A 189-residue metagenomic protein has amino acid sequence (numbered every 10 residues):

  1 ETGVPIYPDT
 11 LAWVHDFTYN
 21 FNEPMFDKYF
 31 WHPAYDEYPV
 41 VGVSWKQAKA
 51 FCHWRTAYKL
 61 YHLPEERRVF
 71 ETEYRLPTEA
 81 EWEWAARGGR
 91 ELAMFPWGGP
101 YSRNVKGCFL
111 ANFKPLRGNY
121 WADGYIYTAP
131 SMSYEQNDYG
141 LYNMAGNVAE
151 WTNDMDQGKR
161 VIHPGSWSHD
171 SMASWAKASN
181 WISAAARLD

Functional and structural regions predicted by a protein language model:
T2-R187: Functional-site microenvironments in short loops/helix caps that host divalent-cation chemistry
